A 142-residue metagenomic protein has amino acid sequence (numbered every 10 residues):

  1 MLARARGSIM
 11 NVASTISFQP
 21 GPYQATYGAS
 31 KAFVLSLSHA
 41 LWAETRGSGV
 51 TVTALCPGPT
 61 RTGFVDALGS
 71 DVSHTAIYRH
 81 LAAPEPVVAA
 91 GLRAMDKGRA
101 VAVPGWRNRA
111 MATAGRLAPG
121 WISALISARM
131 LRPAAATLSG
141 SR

Functional and structural regions predicted by a protein language model:
M1-A5: A short helix-coil junction within the Rossmann-fold of NAD(P)-dependent oxidoreductases
N11: Rossmann-fold scaffold of SDR-type NAD(P)-dependent oxidoreductases
S14: Residue(s) in the substrate-gating loop at a strand-loop-helix junction that position the organic substrate next
S17, F33, S38-R46, T51: Catalytic Tyr-X3-Lys helix of short-chain dehydrogenase/reductase
G21-A25: Active-site loop immediately N-terminal to the catalytic Tyr-X3-Lys motif of short-chain dehydrogenase/reductase
S30: Active-site helix of classical SDR
A43-A110, A124, A134-A135: SDR active-site lid
S127-R142: Short linear elements at protein peripheries
